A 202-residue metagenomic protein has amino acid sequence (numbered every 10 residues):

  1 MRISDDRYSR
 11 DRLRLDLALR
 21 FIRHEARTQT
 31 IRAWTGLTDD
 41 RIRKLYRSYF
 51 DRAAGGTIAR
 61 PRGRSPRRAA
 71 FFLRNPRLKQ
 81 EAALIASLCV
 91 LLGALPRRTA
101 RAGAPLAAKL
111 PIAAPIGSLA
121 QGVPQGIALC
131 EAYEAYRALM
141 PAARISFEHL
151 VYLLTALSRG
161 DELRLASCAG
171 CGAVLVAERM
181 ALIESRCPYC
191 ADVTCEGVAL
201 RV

Functional and structural regions predicted by a protein language model:
M1-L19, H24, Q29-V202: Long, charge-rich, low-complexity intrinsically disordered regions
